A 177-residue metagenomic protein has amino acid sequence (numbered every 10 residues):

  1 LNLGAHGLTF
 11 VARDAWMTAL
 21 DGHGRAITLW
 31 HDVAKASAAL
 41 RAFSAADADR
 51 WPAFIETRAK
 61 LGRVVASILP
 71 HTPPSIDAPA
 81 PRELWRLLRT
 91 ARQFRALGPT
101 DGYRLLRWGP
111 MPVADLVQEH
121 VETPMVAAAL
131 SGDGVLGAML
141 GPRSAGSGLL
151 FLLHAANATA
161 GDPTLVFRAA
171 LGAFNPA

Functional and structural regions predicted by a protein language model:
L1-W16: N-terminal FAD cofactor-binding segment of flavoenzymes
N2-G4, D32-V33, A173: Poly-acidic low-complexity segments
R13, I27, A36-S44, R168-G172 (+1 more regions): Structured catalytic/translocation cores of nucleotide/phosphate-coupled proteins
M17-D21: Short acidic-hydrophobic surface loop/beta-edge motif
H23-G146: Rossmann-like flavin
W108, L153-A177: Helical element adjacent to the flavin cofactor pocket in flavoenzyme catalytic cores
